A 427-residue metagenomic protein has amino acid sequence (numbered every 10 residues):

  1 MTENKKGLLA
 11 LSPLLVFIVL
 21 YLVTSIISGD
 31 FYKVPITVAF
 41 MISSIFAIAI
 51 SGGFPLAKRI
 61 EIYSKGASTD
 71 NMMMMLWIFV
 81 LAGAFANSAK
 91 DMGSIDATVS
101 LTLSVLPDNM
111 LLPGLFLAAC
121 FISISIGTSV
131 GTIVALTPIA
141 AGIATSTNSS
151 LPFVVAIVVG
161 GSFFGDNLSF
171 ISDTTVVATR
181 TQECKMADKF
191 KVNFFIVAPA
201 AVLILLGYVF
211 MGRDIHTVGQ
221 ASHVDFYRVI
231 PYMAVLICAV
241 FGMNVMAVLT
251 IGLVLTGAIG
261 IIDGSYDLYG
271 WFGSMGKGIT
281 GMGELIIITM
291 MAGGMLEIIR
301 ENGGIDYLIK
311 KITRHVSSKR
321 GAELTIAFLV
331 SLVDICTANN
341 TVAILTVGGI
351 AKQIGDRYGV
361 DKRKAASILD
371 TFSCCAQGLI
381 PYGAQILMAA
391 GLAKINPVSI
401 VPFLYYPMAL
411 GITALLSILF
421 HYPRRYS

Functional and structural regions predicted by a protein language model:
L8-L20, Y32-G52, M75-L81, Y227-C238 (+3 more regions): Hydrophobic mid-bilayer segments of alpha-helices in multi-pass membrane transport proteins, especially secondary
T37, M41, A49, I60-G93 (+6 more regions): Core transmembrane alpha-helical segments of multi-pass membrane transporters/permeases
F54-L56, S68-M72, D91, N148-P152 (+6 more regions): Juxtamembrane helix-boundary/capping and inter-helix hinge elements in multi-pass membrane proteins
T69-M75, S100-A118, A144-V154, A198 (+5 more regions): Membrane-interfacial loop-to-helix junctions in multi-pass transporters
L76-F85, L106-I139, I312-I350, L369: Hydrophobic alpha-helical transmembrane segments of multi-pass integral membrane proteins, predominantly secondary
N109-I122, N148-G165, G321-D334, Y358-L379 (+2 more regions): Alpha-helical transmembrane segments of multi-pass membrane proteins
G131-G142, V159, F170-C184, T341-G355 (+1 more regions): Re-entrant/interfacial helical elements at transmembrane boundaries that shape and gate the permeation pathway
G160-F163, N167-S222, Y227, L379 (+1 more regions): Juxtamembrane and boundary regions of transmembrane helices in multi-pass small-molecule transporters and channels
